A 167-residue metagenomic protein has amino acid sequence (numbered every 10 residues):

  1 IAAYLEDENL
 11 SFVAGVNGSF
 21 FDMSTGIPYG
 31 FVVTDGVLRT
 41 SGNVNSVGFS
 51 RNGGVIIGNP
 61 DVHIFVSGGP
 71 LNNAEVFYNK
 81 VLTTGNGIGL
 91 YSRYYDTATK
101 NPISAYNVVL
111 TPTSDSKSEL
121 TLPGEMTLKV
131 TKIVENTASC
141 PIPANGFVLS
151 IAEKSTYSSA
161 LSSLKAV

Functional and structural regions predicted by a protein language model:
I1-V167: Gly/Ser/Thr/Pro-rich low-complexity, intrinsically disordered segments
